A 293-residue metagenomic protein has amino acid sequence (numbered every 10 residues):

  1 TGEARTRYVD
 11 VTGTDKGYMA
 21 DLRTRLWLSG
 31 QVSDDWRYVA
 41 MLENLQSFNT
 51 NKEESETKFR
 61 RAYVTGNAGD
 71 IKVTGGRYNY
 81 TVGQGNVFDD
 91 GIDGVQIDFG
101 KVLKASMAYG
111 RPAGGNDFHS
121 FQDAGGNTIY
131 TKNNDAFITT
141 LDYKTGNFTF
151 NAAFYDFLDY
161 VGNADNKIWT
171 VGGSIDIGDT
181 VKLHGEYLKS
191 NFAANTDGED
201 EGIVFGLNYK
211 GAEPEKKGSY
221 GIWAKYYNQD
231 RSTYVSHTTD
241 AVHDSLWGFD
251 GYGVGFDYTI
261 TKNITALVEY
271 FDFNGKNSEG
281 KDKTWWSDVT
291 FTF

Functional and structural regions predicted by a protein language model:
E3, Y18-F121, N133-N151, S174 (+2 more regions): Outer membrane beta-barrel
R5-M19, T50-E54, N67-G69, K144-T149 (+1 more regions): Outer-membrane beta-barrel pore domains
Y130-N134, A164: Short, solvent-exposed loop/turn segments at conserved positions within beta-propeller repeat blades
